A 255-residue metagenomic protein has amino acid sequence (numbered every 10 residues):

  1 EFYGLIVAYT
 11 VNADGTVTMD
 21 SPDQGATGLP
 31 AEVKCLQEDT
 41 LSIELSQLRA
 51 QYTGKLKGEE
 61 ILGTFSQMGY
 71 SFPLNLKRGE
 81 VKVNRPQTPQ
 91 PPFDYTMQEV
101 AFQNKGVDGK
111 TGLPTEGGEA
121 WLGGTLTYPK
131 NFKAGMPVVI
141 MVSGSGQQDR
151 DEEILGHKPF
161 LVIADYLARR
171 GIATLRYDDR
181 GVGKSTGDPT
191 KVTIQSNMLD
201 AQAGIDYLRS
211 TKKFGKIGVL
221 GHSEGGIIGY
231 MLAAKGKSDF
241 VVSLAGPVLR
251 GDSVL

Functional and structural regions predicted by a protein language model:
E1-S66, Q87: Central antiparallel beta-sheet cores of small beta-barrel/beta-sandwich binding domains
K82-A134: N-terminal cap/lid segment of alpha/beta-hydrolase-fold proteins
G135-G144: Short beta-strand element of the alpha/beta-hydrolase
D149-V162, D179: The serine-hydrolase catalytic nucleophile loop
V162-K184: Conserved alpha/beta-hydrolase
T190-T211: Alpha/beta-hydrolase active-site loop
K212-S223: Alpha/beta-hydrolase fold nucleophile elbow
V242-D252: Active-site nucleophile loop of the alpha/beta-hydrolase fold
